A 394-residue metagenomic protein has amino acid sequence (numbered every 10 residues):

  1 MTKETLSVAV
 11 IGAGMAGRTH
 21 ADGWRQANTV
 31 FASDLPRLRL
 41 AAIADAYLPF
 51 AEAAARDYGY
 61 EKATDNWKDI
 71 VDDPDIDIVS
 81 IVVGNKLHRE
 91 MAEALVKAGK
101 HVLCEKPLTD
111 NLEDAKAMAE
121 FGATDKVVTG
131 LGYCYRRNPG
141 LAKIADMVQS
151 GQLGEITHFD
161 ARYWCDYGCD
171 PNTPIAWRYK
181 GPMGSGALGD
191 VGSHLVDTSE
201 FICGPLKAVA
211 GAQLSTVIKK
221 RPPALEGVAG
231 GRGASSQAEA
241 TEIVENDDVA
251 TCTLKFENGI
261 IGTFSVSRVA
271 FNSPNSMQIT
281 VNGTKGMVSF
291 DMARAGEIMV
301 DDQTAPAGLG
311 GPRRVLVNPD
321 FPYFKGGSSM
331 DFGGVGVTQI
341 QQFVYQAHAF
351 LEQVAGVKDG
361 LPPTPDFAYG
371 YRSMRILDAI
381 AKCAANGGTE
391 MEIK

Functional and structural regions predicted by a protein language model:
M1-Y58: N-terminal Rossmann-like dinucleotide-binding module
K3, V127, G154-H158, K382-K394: C-terminal capping/lid region of NAD(P)-dependent oxidoreductase domains
T5, C134, I218-D247, T251 (+3 more regions): C-terminal glycine/acidic-rich active-site capping loop/insertion
T19-V30, A145-V148, A349-V354: Short, well-ordered amphipathic alpha-helices
E61-N66: Conserved SAM-binding strand-loop segment of SAM-dependent methyltransferases
I78, G84-N85, R89-R137, G151: Beta-strand-loop-alpha-helix segment that lines the small-molecule cofactor/substrate pocket of alpha/beta enzymes
Y135-V244, I298, G387: Predominantly a Rossmann-like dinucleotide-binding segment in NAD(P)-dependent oxidoreductases
S193, S265-P274: Glycine-rich phosphate/pyrophosphate-binding beta-alpha loops
